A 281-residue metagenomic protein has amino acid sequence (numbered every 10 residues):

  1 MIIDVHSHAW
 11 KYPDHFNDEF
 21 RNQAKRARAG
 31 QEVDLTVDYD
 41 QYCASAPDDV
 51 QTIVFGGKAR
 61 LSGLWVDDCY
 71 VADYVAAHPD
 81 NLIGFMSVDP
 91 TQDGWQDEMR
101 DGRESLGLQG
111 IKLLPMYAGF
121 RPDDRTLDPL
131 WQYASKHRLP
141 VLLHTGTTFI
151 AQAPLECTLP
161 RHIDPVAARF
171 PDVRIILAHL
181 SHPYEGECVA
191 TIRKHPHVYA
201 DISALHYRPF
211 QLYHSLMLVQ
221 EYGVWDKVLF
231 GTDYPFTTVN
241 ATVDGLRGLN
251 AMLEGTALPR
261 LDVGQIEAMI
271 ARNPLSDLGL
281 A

Functional and structural regions predicted by a protein language model:
M1-Q51, D101, V224-L229, A241-A281: Mid-to-C-terminal alpha-helical segments outside catalytic/metal-binding sites
I2, T52, L82-G84, V141 (+4 more regions): Hydrophobic/aromatic residues located in beta-strands of well-ordered beta-sheets within soluble catalytic
H6, V71, I111, A134 (+6 more regions): Conserved, mostly hydrophobic/aromatic
H8-P13, A59-S62, P90-G94, A118 (+4 more regions): Active-site environment of divalent metal-dependent phosphoester hydrolases
Y12-E19, W65-D67, E98, A153-L155 (+4 more regions): Short aromatic-enriched loop/helix-cap "lid" or pocket-rim segments at secondary-structure transitions that line
D34-Y42, V66-A72, W95-E98, P160-H162 (+2 more regions): Alpha-helical scaffolding within the catalytic cores of extracellular/periplasmic polymer-degrading hydrolases
Q51, L61-C157, V198: Active-site gating/metal-coordination segments in enzymes
Q109-G110, D123-F230: Catalytic pocket-lining loop regions of alpha/beta-barrel enzymes, especially the amidohydrolase/enolase/GH5 lineages
